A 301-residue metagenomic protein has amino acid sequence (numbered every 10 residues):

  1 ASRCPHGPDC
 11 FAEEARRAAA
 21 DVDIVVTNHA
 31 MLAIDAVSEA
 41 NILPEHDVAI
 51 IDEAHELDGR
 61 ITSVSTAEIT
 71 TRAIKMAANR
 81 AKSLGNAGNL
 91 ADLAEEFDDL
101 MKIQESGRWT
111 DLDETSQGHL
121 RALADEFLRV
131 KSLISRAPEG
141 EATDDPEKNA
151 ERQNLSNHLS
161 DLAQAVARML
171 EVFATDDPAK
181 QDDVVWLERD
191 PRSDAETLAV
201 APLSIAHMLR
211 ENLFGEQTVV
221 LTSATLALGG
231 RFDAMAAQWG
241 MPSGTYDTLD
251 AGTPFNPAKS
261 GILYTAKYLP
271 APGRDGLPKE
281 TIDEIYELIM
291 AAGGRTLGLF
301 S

Functional and structural regions predicted by a protein language model:
A1-S301: ASCE RecA-like P-loop NTPase motor cores that couple ATP hydrolysis to mechanical translocation on nucleic acids
